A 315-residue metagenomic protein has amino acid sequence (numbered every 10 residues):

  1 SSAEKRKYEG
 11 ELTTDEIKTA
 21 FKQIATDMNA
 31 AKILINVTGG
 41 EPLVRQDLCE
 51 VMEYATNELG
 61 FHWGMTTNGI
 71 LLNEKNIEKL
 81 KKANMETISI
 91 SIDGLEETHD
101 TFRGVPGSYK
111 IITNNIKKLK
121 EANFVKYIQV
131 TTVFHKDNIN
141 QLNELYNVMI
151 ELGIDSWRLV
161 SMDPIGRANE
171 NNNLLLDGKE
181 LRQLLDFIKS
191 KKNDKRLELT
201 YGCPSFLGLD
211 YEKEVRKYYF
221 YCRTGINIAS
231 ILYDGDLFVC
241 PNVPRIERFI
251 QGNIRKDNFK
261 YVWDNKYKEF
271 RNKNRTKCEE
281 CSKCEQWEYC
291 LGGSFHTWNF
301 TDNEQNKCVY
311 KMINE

Functional and structural regions predicted by a protein language model:
S1-T87, L176-K179: Conserved alpha-helical substructure of the radical SAM core
S1-Y8, K81-L237, N242-Q251: Radical SAM enzyme [4Fe-4S]-AdoMet core and its adjacent flexible, acidic and glycine-rich loops/tails across
A3, D236, N242-E315: Flexible mid-to-C-terminal extensions adjoining Fe-S/redox cofactors in radical SAM and related proteins
T14, C49, N73-E74, I139-N143 (+2 more regions): Structural motif corresponding to alpha-helix initiation and N-cap regions
D27-N29, N57, K82, A122 (+3 more regions): Alpha-helix termination/capping residues and helix-transition junctions
G39, I92, S161, E288 (+1 more regions): Residues that line or immediately flank small-molecule/substrate-binding pockets and catalytic motifs
